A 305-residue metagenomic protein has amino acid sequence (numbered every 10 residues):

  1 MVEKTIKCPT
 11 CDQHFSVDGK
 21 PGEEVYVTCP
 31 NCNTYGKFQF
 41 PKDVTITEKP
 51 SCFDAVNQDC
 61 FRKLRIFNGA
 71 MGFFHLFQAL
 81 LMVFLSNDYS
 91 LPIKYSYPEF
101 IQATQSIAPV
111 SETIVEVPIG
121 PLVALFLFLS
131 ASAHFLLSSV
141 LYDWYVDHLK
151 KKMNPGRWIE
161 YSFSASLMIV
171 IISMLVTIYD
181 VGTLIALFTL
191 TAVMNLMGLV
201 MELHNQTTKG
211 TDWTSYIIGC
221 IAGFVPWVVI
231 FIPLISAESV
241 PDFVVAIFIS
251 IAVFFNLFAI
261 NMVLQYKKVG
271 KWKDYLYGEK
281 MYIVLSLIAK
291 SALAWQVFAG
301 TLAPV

Functional and structural regions predicted by a protein language model:
P9-T10, N31: Short, cysteine/histidine-rich loop/knuckle motifs that typically chelate Zn2+
F15, G36: Cys/His-rich microdomains that often coordinate metals
V17-T28: Short linker/helix segments within small regulatory modules
F53-H148: N-terminal topogenic module of multi-pass integral membrane proteins
Q78-A79, I232, V245-V305: C-terminal transmembrane-bundle signature of multipass membrane proteins, characterized by strong activation on
I114-V115, I169-I185, I232-V245, Q296-V305: Helix-coil boundary and interhelical linker segments in multi-pass alpha-helical membrane proteins
L141-N154, L175-V181, T208, W272: Short juxtamembrane and helix-loop transition motifs at transmembrane-helix boundaries in membrane proteins
A186-M197, G210-Q265, L285: Alpha-helical membrane segments in multi-pass integral membrane proteins
